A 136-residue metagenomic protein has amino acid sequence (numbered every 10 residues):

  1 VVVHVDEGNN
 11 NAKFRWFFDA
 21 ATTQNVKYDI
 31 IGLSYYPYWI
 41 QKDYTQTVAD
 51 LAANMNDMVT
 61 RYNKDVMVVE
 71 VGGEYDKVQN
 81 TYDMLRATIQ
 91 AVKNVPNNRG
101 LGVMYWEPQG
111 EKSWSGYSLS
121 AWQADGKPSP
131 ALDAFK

Functional and structural regions predicted by a protein language model:
V1-D6, A124-D125: Short, surface-exposed recognition loops or helix-turn segments adjacent to catalytic cores
H4, S34, V69, W106-E107: Alpha/beta-hydrolase-fold catalytic nucleophile elbow
D6-N11, P108-K112: Short, internal active-site loops enriched in acidic
N11-N80, N94-G100: Glycoside hydrolase catalytic-domain groove-lining segments
D50-A53, D57-N63, Y75-K136: Aromatic-rich peripheral "rim/lid" segments of glycoside hydrolase catalytic domains that contact and position glycan
